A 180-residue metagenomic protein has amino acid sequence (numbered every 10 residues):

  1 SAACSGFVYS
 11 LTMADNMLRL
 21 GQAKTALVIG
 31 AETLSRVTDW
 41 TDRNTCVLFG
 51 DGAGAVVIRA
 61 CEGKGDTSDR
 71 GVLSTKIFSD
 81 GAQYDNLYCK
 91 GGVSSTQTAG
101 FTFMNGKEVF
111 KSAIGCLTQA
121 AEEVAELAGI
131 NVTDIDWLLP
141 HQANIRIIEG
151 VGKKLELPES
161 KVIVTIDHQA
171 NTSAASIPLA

Functional and structural regions predicted by a protein language model:
S1, A26-E32, I58: Short beta-strand segments
S1-R19, D136-A180: Claisen-condensing/thiolase-fold acyl-transfer catalytic domains that form or cleave C-C bonds in fatty acid
L11-T12, T38-D42: Short acidic, glycine/serine/threonine-rich loops at helix termini
Q22-A23, I130, L157: Helix N-cap/coil-helix junction residues
A23-K24, I135: Short, high-confidence coil segments that cap the C-terminus of an alpha-helix and link into the following beta-strand
L27-L34, C89-S94, I147-E159: Acidic-glycine-rich active-site phosphate/pyrophosphate-binding loop
L34, D42-G115, Q119: Condensing-enzyme catalytic core mediating Claisen C-C bond formation in acyl metabolism
Q119-D136: Phosphate/pyrophosphate-binding loops at sites that engage ATP/ADP/AMP, CoA/4′-phosphopantetheine, polyphosphate
